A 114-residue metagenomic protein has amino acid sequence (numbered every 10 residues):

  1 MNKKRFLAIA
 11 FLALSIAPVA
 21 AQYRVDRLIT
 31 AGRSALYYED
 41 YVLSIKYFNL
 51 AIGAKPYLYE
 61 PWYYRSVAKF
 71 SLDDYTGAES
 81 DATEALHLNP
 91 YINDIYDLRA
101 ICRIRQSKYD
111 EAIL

Functional and structural regions predicted by a protein language model:
R24-D26, Y59-E60, N93-D94: Helix-start (N-cap) detector for alpha-helical repeat units in TPR-like alpha-solenoids, especially tetratricopeptide
Y37-Y38, S71, R105: Register position in tetratricopeptide repeats
L50-G53, E84-H87: Conserved structural position within tetratricopeptide repeats
